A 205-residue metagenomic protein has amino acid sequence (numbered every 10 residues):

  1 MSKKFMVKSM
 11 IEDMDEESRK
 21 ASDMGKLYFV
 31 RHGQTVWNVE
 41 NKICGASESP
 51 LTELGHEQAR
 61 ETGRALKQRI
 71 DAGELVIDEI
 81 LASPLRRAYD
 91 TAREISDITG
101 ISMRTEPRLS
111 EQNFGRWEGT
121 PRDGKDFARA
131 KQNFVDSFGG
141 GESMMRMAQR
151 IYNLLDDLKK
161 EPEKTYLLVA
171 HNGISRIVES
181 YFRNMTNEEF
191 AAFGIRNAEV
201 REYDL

Functional and structural regions predicted by a protein language model:
K3-M14, S22-G25, R31-T99, E142: Active-site-proximal alpha-helix that buttresses catalytic centers in soluble enzyme cores
K26, S102-R104, E199: Conserved beta-strand segments of alpha/beta enzyme cores
F29, T105-P107, E202: Structural signal for conserved beta-strand scaffold positions within catalytic alpha/beta enzyme cores
F29-T35, V169-I174: Histidine-centered catalytic micro-motifs
V39-K42, A92, G115-G119, Y181: Short aromatic-enriched loop/helix-cap "lid" or pocket-rim segments at secondary-structure transitions that line
A82-S83, Q149, V169-A170: Short beta-strand scaffold positions
Y89, D97, Y152-L205: Active-site-adjacent alpha-helix immediately C-terminal to a catalytic or transition-state-stabilizing loop
S96-Y152: Phosphate-handling substructures
